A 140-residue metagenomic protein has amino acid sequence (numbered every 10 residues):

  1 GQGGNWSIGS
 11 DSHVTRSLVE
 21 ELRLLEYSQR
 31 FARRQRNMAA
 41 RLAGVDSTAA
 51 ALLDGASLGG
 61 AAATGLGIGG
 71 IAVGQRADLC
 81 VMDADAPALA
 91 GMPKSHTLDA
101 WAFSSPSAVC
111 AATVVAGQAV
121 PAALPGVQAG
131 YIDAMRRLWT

Functional and structural regions predicted by a protein language model:
G1-A86, S104: His/Asp/Glu-enriched, well-ordered alpha-helical/loop segment that forms or immediately abuts the divalent-metal
A50-T140: Active-site microenvironment of metallo-dependent hydrolases
